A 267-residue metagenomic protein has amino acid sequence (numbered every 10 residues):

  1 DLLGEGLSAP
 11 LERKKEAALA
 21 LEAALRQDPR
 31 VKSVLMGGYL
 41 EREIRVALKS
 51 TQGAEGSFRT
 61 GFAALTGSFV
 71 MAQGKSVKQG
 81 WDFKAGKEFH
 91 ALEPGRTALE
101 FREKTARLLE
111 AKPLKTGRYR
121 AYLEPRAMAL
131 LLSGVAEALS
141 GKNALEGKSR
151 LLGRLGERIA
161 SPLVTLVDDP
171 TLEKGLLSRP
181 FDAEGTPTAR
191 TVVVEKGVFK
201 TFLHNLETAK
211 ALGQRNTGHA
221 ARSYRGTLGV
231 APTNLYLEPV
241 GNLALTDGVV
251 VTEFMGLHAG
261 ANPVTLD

Functional and structural regions predicted by a protein language model:
D1-R190, E195-V198: Active-site bordering "gate/hinge" segments that shape substrate access to catalytic or cofactor-binding pockets
R154-D267: Dual-mode signal for accessory low-complexity, basic/Gly-rich regions
